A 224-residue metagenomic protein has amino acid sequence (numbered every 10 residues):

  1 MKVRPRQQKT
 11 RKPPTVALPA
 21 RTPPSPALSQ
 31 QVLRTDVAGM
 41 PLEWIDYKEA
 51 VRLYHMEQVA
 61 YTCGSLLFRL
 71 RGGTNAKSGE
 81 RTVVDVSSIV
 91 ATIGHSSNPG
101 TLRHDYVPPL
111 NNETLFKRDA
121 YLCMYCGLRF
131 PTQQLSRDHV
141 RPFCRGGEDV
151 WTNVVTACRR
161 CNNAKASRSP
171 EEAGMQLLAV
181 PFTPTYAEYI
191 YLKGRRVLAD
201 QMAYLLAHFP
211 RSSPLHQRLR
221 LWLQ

Functional and structural regions predicted by a protein language model:
M1-V107, N112, M175-Q224: Short helix-coil boundary/hinge micro-motifs
A38, E148, C161-N163: A generic structural motif
T92-I93, R118-M124: Betabetaalpha-Me/HNH-type nuclease active-site subdomain
H104, P108, G127-T156, K165-P181: Histidine-centered nuclease catalytic patch
N111-D119: Sequence/structural segment immediately N-terminal to covalent heme-attachment motifs in c-type and related
M124-Y125, R160: Short, cysteine/histidine-rich loop/knuckle motifs that typically chelate Zn2+
